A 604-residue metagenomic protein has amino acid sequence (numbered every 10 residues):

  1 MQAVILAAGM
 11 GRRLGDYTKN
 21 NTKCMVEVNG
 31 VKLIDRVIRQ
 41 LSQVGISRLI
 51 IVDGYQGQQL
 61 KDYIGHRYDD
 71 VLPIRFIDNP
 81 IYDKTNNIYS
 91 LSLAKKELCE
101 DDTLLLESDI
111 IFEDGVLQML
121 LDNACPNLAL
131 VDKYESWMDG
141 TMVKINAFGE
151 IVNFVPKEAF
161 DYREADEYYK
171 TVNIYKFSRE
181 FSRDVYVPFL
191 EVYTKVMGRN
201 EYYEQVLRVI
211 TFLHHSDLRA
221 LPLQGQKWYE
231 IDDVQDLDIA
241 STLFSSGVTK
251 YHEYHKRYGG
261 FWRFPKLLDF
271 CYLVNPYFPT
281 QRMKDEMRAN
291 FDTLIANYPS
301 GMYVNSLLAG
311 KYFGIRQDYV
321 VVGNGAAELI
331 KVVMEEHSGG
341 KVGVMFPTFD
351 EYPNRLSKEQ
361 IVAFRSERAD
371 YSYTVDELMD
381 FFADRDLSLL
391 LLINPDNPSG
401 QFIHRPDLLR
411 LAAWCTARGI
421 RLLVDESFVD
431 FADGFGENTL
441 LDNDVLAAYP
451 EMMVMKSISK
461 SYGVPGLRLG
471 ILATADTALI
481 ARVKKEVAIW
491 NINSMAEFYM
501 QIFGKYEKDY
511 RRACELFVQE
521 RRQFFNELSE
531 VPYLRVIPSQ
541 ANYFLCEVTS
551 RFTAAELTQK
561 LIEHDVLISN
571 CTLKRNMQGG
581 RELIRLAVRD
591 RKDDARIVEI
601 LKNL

Functional and structural regions predicted by a protein language model:
M1-T18: N-terminal nucleotide-binding beta1-loop-alpha1 segment
Q2-I5, V31-D101: Conserved N-terminal catalytic core of the sugar/cofactor nucleotidyltransferase
D69-T141, A147: Conserved beta-loop-beta/alpha segment of the NTase-like Rossmann-fold superfamily that binds/positions NTPs
E113-T194: Conserved core of the sugar-phosphate nucleotidyltransferase
M119-N123, S372-R385, P398-S461: Active-site pre-lysine segment of PLP-dependent enzymes
Y169-T171, R282, G301, E451-I537: PLP-dependent aminotransferase class I/II
I239-N297, R385, I420: N-terminal "arm"/small-domain region of PLP-dependent enzymes with the aminotransferase-like
V518, V531-H564, V588: Conserved PLP-binding catalytic core of the aspartate aminotransferase-like
